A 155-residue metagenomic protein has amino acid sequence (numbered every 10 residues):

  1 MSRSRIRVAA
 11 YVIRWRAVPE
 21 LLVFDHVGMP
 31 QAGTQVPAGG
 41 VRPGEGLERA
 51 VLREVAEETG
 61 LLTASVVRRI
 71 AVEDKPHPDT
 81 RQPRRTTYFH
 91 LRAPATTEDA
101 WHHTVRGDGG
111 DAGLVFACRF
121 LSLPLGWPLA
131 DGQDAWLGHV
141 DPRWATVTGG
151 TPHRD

Functional and structural regions predicted by a protein language model:
M1-V36: N-terminal strand-loop-strand
R3, T80-R84, D111: Short coil/turn motifs at beta-sheet boundaries
R5-A9, R84-Y88, V115-F116: Short hydrophobic/aromatic beta-strand or adjacent loop that forms the aromatic wall/cage of a ligand/substrate-binding
V12-R14, H90-R92, R119-S122: Short, well-ordered beta-strand micro-motif
W15-P19, M29-Q31, R42-P43, K75 (+1 more regions): Short, charged/polar surface micro-motifs in flexible loops or helix N-caps
P30-T34, D99-D155: Nudix hydrolase/Nudix homology domain
V36-I70: The catalytic Nudix box helix
G60-E98, H102-R106: Active-site segment of metal-dependent pyrophosphate-handling enzymes, primarily the Nudix hydrolase catalytic core
